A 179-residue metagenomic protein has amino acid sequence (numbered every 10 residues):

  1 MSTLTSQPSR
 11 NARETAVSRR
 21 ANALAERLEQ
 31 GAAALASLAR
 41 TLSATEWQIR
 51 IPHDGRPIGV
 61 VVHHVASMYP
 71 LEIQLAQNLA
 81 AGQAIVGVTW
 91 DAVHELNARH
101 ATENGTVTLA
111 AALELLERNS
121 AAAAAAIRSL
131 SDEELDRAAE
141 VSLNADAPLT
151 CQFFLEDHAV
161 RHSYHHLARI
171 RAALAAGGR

Functional and structural regions predicted by a protein language model:
S2-A34: Extreme N-terminal tail/first-helix region
S2-L4, Q48-L96, A138-R179: Short, contiguous alpha-helical
E14-R20, L96-A111, N144-F153: Acidic/His metal-coordination segments adjacent to aromatic residues that form catalytic metal sites in metalloenzymes
L24-R27, G31, L35, M68 (+4 more regions): Alpha-helical packing segments of well-folded alpha/beta enzyme cores
R27, L96-R137: Acidic/histidine-rich alpha-helical segments that form the ligand environment of transition-metal centers
Q30, A34-P57: Long, hydrophobic N-terminal alpha-helical segment
T41-E46, R128-R137, A175-R179: Surface-exposed helix-capping loop/turn segments at secondary-structure junctions
